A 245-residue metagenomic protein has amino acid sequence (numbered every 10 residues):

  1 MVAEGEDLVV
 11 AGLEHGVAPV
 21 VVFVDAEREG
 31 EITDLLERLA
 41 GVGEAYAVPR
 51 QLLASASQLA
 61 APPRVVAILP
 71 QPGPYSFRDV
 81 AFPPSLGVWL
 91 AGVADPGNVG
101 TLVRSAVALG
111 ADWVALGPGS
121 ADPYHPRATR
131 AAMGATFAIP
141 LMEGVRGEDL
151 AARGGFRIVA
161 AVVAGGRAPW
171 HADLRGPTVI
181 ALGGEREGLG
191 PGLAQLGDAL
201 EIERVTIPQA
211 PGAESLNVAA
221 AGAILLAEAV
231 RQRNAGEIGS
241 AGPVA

Functional and structural regions predicted by a protein language model:
M1-A60, A241-A245: N-terminal positively charged helical leader segments and presequences
G5, A94-L102, E214-A221: Amphipathic alpha-helical repeat scaffolds
E14, A45, P70-R167: RNA substrate-binding interface of SAM-dependent RNA methyltransferases
E27-E29, R50-L52, G119-A121, G144-R146 (+2 more regions): Short, acidic/turn-prone active-site loops that include or flank metal/cofactor- and phosphate-binding residues
L39-A40, V65, A131-A135, G176-T178: Short, hinge-like loop/turn segments at secondary-structure boundaries
V65, L86-V88, P177-G183: Generic beta-sheet signal
A67, S105-L109, S120-F137, Q195-A245: Structured adenosyl-cofactor binding patch, chiefly the S-adenosyl-L-methionine
V159-A213: Active-site/ligand-binding-proximal alpha/beta "capping" segment
